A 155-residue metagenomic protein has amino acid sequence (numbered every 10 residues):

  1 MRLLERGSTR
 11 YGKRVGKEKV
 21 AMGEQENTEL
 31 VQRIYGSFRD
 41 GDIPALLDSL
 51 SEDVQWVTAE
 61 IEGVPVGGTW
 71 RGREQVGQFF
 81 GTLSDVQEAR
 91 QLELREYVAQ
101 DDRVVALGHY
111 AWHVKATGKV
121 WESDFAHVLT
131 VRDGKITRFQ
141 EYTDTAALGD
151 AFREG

Functional and structural regions predicted by a protein language model:
R2-E52, R153-G155: Short, low-complexity N-terminal intrinsically disordered segments enriched in polar/charged residues
G7, Y11-G23, G81-G155: A beta-strand edge to alpha-helix "cap/lid" segment located at domain peripheries
M22-Q25, G67-E74, V120: Residues at secondary-structure transition points
V31-G41, V64-G67, L83-Q87, L107-H109: Short, mixed-charge, low-aromatic patches
V31-I34, L46-L47, V54, G72 (+4 more regions): Hydrophobic pocket/interface hotspot
D40, R71, T117: Short glycine-rich loop/turn motifs that provide flexible caps or phosphate-binding loops at active sites
A45, S51-D102: A solvent-exposed, acidic/Ser-Thr-rich amphipathic alpha-helical stretch
